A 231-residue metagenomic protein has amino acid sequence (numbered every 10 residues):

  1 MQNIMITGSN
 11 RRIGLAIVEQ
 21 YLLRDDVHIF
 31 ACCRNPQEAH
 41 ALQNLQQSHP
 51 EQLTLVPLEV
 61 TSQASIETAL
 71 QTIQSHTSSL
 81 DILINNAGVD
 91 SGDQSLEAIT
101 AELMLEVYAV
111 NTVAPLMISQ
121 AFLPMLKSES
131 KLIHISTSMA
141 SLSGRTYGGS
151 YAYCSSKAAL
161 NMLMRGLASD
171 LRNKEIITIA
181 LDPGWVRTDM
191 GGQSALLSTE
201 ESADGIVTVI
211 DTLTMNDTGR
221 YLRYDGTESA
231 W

Functional and structural regions predicted by a protein language model:
T7, L80-G88, N111, H134 (+1 more regions): Rossmann-fold scaffold of SDR-type NAD(P)-dependent oxidoreductases
N10, G14-E19: N-terminal Rossmann NAD(P)H-binding glycine-rich loop of SDR-like oxidoreductase domains
L22-A41: Conserved glycine-rich Rossmann-like NAD(P)H-binding loop of the short-chain dehydrogenase/reductase
Q46-A64: Rossmann-fold cofactor-recognition segment
T61-H76: Conserved Rossmann-fold cofactor-binding substructure of NAD(P)-dependent oxidoreductases
V89, D93, E97-E106, V113 (+2 more regions): Catalytic loop of short-chain dehydrogenase/reductase
A114-S119, K131, I206: Conserved internal alpha-helix within the Rossmann fold of NAD(P)-dependent oxidoreductases
N173, A180-P183, G192-W231: C-terminal helical subdomain
